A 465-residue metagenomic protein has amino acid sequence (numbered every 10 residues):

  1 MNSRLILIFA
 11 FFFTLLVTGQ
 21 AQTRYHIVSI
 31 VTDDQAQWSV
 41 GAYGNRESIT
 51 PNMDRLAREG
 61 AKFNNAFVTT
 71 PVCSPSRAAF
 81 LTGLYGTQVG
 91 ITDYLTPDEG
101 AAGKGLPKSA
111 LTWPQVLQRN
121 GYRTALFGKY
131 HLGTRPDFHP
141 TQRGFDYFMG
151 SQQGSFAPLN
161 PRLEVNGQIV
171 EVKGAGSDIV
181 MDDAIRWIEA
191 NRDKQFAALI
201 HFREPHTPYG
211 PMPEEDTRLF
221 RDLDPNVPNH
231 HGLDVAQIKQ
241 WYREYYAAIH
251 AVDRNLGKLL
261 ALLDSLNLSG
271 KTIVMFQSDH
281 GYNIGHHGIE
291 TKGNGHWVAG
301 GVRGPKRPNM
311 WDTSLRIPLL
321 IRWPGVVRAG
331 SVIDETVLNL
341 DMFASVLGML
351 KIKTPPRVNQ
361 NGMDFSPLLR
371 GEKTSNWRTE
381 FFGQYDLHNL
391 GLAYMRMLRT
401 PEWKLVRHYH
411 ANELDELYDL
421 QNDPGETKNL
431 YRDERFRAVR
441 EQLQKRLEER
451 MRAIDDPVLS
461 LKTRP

Functional and structural regions predicted by a protein language model:
N2, F11, Q20-Y409, E413-E416 (+2 more regions): Formylglycine-dependent sulfatase
L7-L16: Bacterial N-terminal signal peptides
Q421: Residues forming the ATP-binding cleft of Hanks-type serine/threonine protein kinase domains
